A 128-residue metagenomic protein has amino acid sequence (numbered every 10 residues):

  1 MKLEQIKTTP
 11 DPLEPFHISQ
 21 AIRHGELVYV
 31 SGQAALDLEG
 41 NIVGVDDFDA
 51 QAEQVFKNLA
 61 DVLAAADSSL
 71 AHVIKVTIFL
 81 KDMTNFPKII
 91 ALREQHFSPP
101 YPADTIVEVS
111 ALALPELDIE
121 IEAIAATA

Functional and structural regions predicted by a protein language model:
M1-Q54, D61-A71, L80-A128: N-terminal presequence-like segments and the immediate start of the first folded domain
